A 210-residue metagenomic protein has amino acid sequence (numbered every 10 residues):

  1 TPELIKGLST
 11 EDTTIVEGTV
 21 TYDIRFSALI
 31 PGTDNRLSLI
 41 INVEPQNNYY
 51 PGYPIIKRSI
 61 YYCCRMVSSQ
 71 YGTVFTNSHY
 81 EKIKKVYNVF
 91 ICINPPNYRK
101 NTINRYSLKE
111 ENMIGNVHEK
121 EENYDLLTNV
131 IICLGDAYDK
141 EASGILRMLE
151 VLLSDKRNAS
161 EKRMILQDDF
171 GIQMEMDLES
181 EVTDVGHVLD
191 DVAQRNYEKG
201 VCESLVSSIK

Functional and structural regions predicted by a protein language model:
T1-T128, K140: Accessory alpha/beta interaction modules
I41-Q46, D136-K210: Short, charged alpha-helical interaction segments and adjacent helix-coil junctions
I132-L134: Phosphate-binding beta-loop-alpha motif at adenosine-nucleotide cofactor sites
